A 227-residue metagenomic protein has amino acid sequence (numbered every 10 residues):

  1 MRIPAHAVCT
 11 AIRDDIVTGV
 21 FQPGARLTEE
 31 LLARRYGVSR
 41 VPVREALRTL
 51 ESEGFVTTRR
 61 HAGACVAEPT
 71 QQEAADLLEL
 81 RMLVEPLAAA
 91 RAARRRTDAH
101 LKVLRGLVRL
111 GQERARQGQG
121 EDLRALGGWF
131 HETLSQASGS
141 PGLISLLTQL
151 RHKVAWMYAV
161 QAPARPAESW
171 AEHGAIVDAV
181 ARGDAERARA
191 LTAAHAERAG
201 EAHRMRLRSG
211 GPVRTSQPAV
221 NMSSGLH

Functional and structural regions predicted by a protein language model:
M1, A5, R81, T97-H100 (+2 more regions): Generic alpha-helical segment signature
M1-A90, R94, R204-H227: Short linear motifs at protein or domain termini
D15, G19, P141, L150-M157 (+2 more regions): A short secondary-structure junction motif
V20, F55, Q119, D184-A185: Residue-level recognition of short, well-ordered coil/turn positions that link secondary-structure elements
R35, P163-H227: C-terminal regulatory/effector modules of DNA-binding transcriptional regulators
E51-T57, H152, A164-A167: Mobile beta-alpha loop/short-helix "lid" or hinge segments that flank ligand
L77, D98-A159, W170-A179, R187-E197: Conserved amphipathic alpha-helical segments that form helical-bundle/coiled-coil interaction surfaces
A93-R94, G139, A162-P163: Short helix-capping/hinge motifs at transmembrane helix termini and TM-loop junctions
